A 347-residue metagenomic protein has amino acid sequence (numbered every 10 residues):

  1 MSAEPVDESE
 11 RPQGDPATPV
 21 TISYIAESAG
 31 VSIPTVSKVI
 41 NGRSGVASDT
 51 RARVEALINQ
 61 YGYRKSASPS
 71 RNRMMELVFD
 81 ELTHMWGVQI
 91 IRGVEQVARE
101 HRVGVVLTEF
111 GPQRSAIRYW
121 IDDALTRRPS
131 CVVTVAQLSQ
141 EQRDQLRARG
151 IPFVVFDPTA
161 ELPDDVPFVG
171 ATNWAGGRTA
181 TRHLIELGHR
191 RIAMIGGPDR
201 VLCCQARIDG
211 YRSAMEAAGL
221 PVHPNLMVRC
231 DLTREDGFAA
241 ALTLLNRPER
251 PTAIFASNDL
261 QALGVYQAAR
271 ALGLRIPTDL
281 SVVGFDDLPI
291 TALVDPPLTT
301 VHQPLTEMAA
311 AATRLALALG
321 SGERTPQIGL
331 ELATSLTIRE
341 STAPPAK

Functional and structural regions predicted by a protein language model:
M1-D7, Q13-A17, R73-R182, E186: Alpha-helical recognition/docking segments in bacterial nutrient-uptake and carbohydrate-utilization systems
M1-N72: N-terminal helix-turn-helix DNA-binding module of bacterial transcription factors
P5-D7, L242-T243, R247-K347: Flexible loop/turn connectors
S28, I33-K38, P69-T83, I90 (+2 more regions): Short beta-strand segments enriched in small/hydrophobic residues
D49, F79-Q89, L107-A116, P158 (+6 more regions): Hinge/beta->alpha junction and helix N-cap segments in small-molecule ligand-binding domains
V78, R128-A136, A193-I195, M227 (+2 more regions): Periplasmic-binding protein-like
R190-R191, V222-L226, I276-S281: Short acidic capping loops at alpha-helix termini that bridge into adjacent secondary structure
